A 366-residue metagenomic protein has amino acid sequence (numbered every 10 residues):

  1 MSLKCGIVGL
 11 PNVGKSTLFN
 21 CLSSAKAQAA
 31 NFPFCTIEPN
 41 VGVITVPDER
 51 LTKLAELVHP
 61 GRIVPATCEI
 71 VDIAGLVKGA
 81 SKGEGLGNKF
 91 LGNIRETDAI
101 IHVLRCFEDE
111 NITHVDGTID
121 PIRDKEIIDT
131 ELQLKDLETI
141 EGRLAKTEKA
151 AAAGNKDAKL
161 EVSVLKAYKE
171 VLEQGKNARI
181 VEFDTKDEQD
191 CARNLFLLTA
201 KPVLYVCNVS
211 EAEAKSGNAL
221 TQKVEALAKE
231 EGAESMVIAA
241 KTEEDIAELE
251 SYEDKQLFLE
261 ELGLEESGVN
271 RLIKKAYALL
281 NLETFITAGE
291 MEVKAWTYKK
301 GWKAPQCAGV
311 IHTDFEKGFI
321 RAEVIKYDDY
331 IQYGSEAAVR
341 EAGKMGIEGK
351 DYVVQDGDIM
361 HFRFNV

Functional and structural regions predicted by a protein language model:
M1-T113, E141-G142, K146-T147: Conserved G1/Walker A P-loop phosphate-binding module
S2-V8, V13, F19, K146-V353 (+2 more regions): C-terminal-of-GTPase-core extension/linker across diverse P-loop GTPases
S24-A25, R50-L51, G75-V77, R105-N111 (+5 more regions): Conserved nucleotide-binding/hydrolysis micro-motifs of P-loop NTPases
A30-N31, I112-D116, G217-A219, L249: Short amphipathic alpha-helical segments
F34, D48-L51, V64-I70, E84-D98 (+8 more regions): Amphipathic alpha-helical transducer elements in NTP-driven molecular machines
L76-K82, G117-L132, A151-K156, A212 (+1 more regions): Flexible beta-alpha connector loops of hexameric P-loop NTPases
R95, A99-H102, F107-K135, T139-G142 (+2 more regions): Switch/coupling subdomain of P-loop NTPase systems
